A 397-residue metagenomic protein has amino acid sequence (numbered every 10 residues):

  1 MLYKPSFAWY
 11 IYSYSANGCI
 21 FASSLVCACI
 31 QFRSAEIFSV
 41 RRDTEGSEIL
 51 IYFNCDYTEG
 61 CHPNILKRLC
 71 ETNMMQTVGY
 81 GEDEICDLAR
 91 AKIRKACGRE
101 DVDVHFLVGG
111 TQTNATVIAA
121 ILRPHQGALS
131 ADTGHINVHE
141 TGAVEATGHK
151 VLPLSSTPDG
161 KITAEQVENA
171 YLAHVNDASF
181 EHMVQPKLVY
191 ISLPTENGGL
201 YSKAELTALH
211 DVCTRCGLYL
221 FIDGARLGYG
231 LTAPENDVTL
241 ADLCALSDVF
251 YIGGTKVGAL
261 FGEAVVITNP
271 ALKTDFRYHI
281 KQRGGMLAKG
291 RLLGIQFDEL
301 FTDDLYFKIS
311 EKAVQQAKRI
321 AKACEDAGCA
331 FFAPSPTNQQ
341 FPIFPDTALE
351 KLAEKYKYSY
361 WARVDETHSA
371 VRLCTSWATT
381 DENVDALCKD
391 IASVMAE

Functional and structural regions predicted by a protein language model:
C19, C27-C29: Cysteine-centered motifs
F53, I162-G224: Active-site phosphate-binding strand-loop segment of PLP-dependent enzymes
H62-G110, D132-T133, N137, A143: Conserved N-terminal alpha-helix of the aminotransferase class I/II PLP-enzyme fold
L122-Q185: PLP-dependent aminotransferase-like
P124-H125, K318, K322-M395: Conserved C-terminal alpha-helix-loop-beta "cap" of PLP-dependent enzymes that closes/shapes the active-site mouth
Q185, S192, L200, A233 (+1 more regions): Active-site C-terminal subdomain of aminotransferase-like
